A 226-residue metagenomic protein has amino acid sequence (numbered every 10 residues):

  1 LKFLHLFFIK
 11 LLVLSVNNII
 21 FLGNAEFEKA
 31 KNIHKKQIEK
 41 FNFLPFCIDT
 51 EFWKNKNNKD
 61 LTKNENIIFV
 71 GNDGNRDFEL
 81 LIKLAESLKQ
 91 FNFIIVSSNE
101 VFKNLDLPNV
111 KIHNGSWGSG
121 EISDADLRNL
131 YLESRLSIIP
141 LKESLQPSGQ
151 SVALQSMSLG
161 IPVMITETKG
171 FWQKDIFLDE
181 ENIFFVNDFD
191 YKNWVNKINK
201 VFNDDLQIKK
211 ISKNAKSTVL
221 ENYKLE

Functional and structural regions predicted by a protein language model:
K2-I20: Membrane-proximal helix-turn-helix segments that form the acceptor-binding/catalytic region of lipid-linked
N17-K40, I48-F52: A short, active-site helix/loop in glycosyltransferases that binds the activated sugar's phosphate group
K31, P45-K63, N104-L105: Acidic anion/phosphate-binding donor-loop and adjacent secondary structure in glycosyltransferase catalytic cores
K59-R76, L81-L88, F93-I94: Conserved donor-binding/catalytic core segment of Leloir-type glycosyltransferases
N72, F177-Y191, K200-L206: Conserved acidic donor-binding segment of nucleotide-sugar-dependent glycosyltransferases
S97-Y131, L136: Nucleotide-activated donor-binding/catalytic signature segment of Leloir-type glycosyltransferases, i.e., the conserved
N129-S148, I161: Acidic donor-binding loop of glycosyltransferase active sites
K200, Q207-E221: A short, well-ordered alpha-helix in the C-terminal region of glycosyltransferases
